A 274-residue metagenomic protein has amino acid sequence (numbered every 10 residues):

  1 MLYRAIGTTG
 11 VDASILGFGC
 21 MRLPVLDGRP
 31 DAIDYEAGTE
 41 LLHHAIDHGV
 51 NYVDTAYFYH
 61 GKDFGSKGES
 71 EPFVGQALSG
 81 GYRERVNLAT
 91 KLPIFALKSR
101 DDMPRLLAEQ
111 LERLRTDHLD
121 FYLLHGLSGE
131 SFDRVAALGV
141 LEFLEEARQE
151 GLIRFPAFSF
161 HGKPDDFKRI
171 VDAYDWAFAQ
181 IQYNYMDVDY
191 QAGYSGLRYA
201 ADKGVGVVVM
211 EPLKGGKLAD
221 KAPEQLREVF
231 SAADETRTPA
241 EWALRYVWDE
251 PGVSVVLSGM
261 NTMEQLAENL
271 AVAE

Functional and structural regions predicted by a protein language model:
M1-V86: N-terminal binding-site loop/beta-alpha segment at the start of enzyme catalytic domains that lines or forms
Y3, L127-E274: Beta/alpha (TIM)-barrel catalytic core signal, keyed to glycine-rich beta->alpha loops juxtaposed to Asp/Glu that bind
I6, F18, A45, V53 (+10 more regions): Conserved, mostly hydrophobic/aromatic
T8-D12, D47, G75-R85, A108-D117 (+3 more regions): Acidic (Asp/Glu)-rich catalytic clusters
R22-E36, K91-D102, D133, L226-R237: Active-site mouth loops of central-metabolism enzymes
D47-V50, T116-L119, I153, W176 (+1 more regions): A structural motif
F58-Y59, G80-R100, H125: Structural motif corresponding to the early beta-alpha repeats
F64-S79, S99-L111, R115, S131-E142 (+2 more regions): Distinct, well-ordered alpha-helical segments
